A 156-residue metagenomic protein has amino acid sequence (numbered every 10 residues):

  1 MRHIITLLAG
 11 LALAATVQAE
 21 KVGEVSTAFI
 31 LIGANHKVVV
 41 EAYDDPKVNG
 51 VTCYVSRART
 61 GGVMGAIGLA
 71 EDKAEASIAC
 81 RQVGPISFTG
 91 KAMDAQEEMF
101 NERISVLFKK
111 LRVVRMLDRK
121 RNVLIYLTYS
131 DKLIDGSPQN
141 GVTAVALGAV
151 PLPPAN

Functional and structural regions predicted by a protein language model:
M1, E41, T52, L124-L127: Intrinsically disordered, low-complexity segments enriched in small/polar residues
R2-L7: Sec-dependent signal peptide recognition, specifically the positively charged N-region followed immediately by
A9-Q18: Hydrophobic h-region of N-terminal signal peptides that target proteins for export in Gram-negative bacteria
V17, Y54-S56, M64-L69, Q96 (+2 more regions): Generic preference for flexible, low-structure residues
E20-A79: N-terminal secretory signal peptides
E20-G23, L31, G84-N156: Low-complexity intrinsically disordered segments
